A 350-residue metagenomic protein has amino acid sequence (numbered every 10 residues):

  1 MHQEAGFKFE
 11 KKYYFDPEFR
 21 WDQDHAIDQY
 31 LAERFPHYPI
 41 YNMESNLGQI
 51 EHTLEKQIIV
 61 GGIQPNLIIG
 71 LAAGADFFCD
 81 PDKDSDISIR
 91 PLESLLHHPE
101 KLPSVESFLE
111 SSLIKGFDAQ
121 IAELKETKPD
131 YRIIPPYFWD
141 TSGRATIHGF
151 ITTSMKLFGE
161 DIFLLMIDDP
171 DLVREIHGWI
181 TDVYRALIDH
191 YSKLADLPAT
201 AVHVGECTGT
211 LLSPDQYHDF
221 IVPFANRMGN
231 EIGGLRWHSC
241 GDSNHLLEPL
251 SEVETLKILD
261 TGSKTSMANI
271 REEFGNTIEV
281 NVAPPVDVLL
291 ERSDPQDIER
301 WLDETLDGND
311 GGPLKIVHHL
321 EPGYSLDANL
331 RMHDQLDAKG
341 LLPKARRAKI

Functional and structural regions predicted by a protein language model:
M1-Q29, Y38, S107-I350: Active-site loop segments of alpha/beta catalytic cores
L31, F35-N42, R90-E100: N-terminal substrate-binding region of glycoside hydrolase catalytic domains
A32-D76: Membrane helical hairpin/interfacial module
G61-K101: A contiguous, low-structure linker/loop signature
